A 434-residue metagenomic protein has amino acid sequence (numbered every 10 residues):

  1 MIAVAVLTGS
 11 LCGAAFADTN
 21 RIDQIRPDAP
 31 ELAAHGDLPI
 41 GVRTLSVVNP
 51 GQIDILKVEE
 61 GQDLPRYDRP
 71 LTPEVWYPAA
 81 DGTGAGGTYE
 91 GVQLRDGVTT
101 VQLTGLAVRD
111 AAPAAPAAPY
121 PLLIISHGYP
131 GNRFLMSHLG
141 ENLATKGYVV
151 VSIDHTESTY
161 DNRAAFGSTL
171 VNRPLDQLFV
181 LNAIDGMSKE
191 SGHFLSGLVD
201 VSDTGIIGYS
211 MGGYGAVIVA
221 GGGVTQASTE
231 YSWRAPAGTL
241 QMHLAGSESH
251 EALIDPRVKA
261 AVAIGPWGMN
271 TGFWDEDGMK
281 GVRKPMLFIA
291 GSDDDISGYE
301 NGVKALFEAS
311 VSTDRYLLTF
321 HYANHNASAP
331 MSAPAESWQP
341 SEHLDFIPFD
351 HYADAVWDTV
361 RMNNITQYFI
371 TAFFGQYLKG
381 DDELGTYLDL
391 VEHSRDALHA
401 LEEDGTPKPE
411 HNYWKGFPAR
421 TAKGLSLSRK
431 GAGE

Functional and structural regions predicted by a protein language model:
D18-L123: Domain-level recognition of soluble alpha/beta enzyme cores, biased toward histidine phosphatases/phosphomutases
T19-P27, K57, T313, Y322-H325 (+1 more regions): Alpha/beta-hydrolase-fold serine-hydrolase catalytic core, especially in secreted/extracellular enzymes
P73-G82, F134-D161, G167, P174-L175 (+2 more regions): Active-site machinery of serine-nucleophile hydrolases
R109-Y120, I125-N162, N270-T271, D295-Y299: Short substrate-entry loop that stabilizes the transition state in hydrolases
G167-V201, V217-I218, S228-S247: Alpha/beta-hydrolase active-site loop
G208, G212, A216: Gly/Ala-rich beta-loop-alpha elbow adjacent to hydrolase catalytic centers
D275-E276, S297-E308: Short alpha-helix in the alpha/beta-hydrolase fold that links the catalytic acid
V282, F288-A290: Short beta-strand/loop motif that positions the catalytic acidic residue of the alpha/beta-hydrolase fold
